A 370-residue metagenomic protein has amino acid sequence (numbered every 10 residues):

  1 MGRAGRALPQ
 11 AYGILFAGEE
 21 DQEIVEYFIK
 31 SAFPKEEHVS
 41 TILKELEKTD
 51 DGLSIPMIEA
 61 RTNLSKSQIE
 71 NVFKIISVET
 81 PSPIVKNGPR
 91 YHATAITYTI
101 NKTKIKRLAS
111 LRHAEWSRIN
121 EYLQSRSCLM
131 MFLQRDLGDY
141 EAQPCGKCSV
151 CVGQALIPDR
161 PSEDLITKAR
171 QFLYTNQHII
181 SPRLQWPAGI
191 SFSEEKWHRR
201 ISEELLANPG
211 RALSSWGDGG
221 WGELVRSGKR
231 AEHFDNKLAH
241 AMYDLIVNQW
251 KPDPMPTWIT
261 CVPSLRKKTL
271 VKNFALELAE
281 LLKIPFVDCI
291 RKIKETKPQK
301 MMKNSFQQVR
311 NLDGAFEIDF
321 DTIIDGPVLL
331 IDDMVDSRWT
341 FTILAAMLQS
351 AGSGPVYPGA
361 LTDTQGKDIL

Functional and structural regions predicted by a protein language model:
M1-N176: C-terminal helicase lobe
Y12, W258, P327-L329: Structural motif
F16-E19, D333, L361-D363: Cofactor-binding loop segments of dinucleotide-utilizing enzymes, especially the Rossmann-like FAD- and NAD(P)+-binding
D51, I324-G326: A glycine-biased structural micro-motif
V152, K168-T175, T342-L370: PRPP-dependent phosphoribosyltransferase catalytic core
I166-W258, K267-K268, L276, E280 (+3 more regions): Active-site-facing substrate-recognition patch
L330-L344: A phosphate-binding catalytic loop at a beta-strand-loop-alpha-helix junction that coordinates phosphoryl groups
